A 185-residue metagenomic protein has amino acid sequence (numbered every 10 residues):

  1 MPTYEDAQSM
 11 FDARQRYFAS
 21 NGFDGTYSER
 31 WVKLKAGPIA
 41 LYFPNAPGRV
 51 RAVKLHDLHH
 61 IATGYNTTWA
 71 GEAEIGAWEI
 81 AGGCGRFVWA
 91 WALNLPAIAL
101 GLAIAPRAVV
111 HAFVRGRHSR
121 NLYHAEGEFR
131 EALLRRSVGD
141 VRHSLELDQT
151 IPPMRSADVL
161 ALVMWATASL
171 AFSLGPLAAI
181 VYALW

Functional and structural regions predicted by a protein language model:
M1-R136: Core of folded catalytic or high-affinity ligand/protein-binding domains in predominantly eukaryotic proteins
N121-A157: Juxtamembrane amphipathic/hinge helix adjacent to a transmembrane helix
P153-W185: C-terminal single-pass membrane-anchor helix
